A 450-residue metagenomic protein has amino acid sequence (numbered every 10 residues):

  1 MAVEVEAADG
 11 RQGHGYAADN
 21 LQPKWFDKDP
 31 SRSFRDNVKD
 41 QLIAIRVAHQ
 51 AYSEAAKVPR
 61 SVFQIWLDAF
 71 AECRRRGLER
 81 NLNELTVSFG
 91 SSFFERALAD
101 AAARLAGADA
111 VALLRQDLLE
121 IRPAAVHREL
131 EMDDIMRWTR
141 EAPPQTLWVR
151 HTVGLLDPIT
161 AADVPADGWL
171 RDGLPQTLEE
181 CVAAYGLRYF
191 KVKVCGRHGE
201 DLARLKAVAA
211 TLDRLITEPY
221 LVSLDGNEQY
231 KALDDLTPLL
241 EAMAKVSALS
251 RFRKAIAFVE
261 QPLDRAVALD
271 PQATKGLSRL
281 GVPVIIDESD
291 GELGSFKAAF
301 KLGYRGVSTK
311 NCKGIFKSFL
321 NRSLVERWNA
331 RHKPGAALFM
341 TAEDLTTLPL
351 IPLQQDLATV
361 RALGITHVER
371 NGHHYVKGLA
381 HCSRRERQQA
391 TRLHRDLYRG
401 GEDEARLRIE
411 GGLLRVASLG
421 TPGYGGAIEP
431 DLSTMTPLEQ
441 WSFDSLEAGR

Functional and structural regions predicted by a protein language model:
M1-N37, Y424-A427, L438, F443-R450: Structured beta-strand/loop patches that form or line metal/cofactor-binding pockets in enzymes
E4, A18, T152-L155, E410-G412: Structured loops at beta-to-helix junctions and adjacent beta-edge loops in soluble globular domains
Q12-D117: Metal- or metallocofactor-binding catalytic centers and their adjacent structured scaffolds across diverse enzyme
S31-A48, D167-L178, L202-A209, L236-K245 (+1 more regions): Well-ordered, non-membrane alpha-helical segments in soluble/globular domains
R75-L239, K254-D264: Active-site-facing alpha/beta catalytic cores
A101, L105, V246, W328 (+1 more regions): Change "in soluble alpha/beta enzymes" to "in soluble alpha/beta proteins
V192-L353: Catalytic core of soluble alpha/beta enzymes
R331-R450: Flexible C-terminal active-site loop/helix
